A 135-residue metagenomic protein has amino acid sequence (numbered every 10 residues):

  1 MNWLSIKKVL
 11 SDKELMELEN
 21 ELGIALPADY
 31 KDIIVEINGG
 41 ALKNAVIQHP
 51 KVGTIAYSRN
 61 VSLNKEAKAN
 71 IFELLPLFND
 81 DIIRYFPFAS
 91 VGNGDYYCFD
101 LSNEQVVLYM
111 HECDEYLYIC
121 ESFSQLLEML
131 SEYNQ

Functional and structural regions predicted by a protein language model:
M1-D95: A surface-exposed partner-binding patch
S11, P27, D100, S122-F123: Helix N-cap and loop-to-helix transition residues
D95-L101: Broad, structure-driven detector of short, well-ordered beta-strand segments within folded domains
V106-Y109: Short, compact, well-ordered microdomains
H111-E115: Short, solvent-exposed aromatic-acidic interface loops
Y116-Q135: Compact, glycine/acidic-enriched structural inserts
